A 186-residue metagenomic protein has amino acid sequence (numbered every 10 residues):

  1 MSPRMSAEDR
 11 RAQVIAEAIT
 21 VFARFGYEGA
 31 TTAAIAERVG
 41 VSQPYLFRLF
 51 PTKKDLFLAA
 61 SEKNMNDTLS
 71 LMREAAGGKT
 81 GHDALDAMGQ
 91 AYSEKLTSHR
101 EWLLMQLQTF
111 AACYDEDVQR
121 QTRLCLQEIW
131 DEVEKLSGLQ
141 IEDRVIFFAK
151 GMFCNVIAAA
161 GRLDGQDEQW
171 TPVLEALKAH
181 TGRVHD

Functional and structural regions predicted by a protein language model:
M1-A7, P172-D186: N-terminal intrinsically disordered/low-complexity leader segments
M1-D9, Q13, P51, D55 (+4 more regions): Residues at secondary-structure transition points
Q13, E17-D55, A59: Helix-turn-helix
E17, V21-R24, L71-A75, M105 (+1 more regions): Solvent-exposed, amphipathic alpha-helical segments
A59, N66, S70-R100: Hydrophobic alpha-helical connector segments
N66-S70, L96-S98, D115-E142: Amphipathic alpha-helical packing segments from all-alpha helical-bundle domains
Q90-T97, M105-D115: Helix-loop "lid/cap" segments that line or gate small-molecule binding pockets
E101-L107, L126-H180: Hydrophobic alpha-helical segments that form the core of small-molecule binding pockets and/or dimer interfaces
